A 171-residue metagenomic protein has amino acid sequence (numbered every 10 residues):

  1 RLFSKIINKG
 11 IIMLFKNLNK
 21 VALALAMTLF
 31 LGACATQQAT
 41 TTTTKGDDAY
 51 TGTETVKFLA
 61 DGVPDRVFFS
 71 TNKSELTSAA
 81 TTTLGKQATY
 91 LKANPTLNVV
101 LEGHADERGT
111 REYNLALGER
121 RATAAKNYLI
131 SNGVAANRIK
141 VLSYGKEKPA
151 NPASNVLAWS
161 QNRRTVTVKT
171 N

Functional and structural regions predicted by a protein language model:
R1-I12: Short, Lys/Arg-enriched N-terminal segments with co-localized hydrophobic residues within the first ~10-30 amino acids
L14-L23: Bacterial N-terminal signal peptides that target proteins for export
M27: Pyridoxal 5′-phosphate
F30-A33: C-terminal motif of bacterial Sec signal peptides marking the signal peptidase cleavage site
A35-N98: Periplasmic peptidoglycan-binding/tethering modules of Gram-negative envelope proteins
N98-V99, N137: Surface-exposed patches in mature extracellular/periplasmic domains of secreted proteins
H104-N171: Periplasmic OmpA-like peptidoglycan-binding domain that tethers envelope proteins to the cell wall
